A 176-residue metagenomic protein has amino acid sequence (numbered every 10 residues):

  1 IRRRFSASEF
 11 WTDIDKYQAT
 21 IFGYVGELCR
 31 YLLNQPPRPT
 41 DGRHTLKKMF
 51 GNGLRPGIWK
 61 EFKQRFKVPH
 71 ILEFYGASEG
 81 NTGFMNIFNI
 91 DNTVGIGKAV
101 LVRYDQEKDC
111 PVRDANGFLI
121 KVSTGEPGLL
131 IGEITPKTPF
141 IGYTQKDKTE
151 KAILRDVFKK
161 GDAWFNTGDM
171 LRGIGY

Functional and structural regions predicted by a protein language model:
I1, Y24, N166-T167: A structural signal for the hydrophobic beta-strands that form the central parallel beta-sheet of Rossmann-like
I1-D13: ATP-dependent adenylate-forming carboxylate-activation enzymes
S6, L28-C29: Alpha-helix capping/helix-boundary segments
S6-E9, G57, K148: An acidic, carboxylate-rich microenvironment
W11-T12, K16-V25, L33-Q106, L119 (+1 more regions): Gly/Ser/Thr-rich phosphate-binding loop
G97-I134: Glycine-rich phosphate/pyrophosphate-binding loop and adjacent beta-alpha nucleotide/cofactor-binding cores
I120-Y176: Conserved ATP-binding/catalytic segment of the ANL
